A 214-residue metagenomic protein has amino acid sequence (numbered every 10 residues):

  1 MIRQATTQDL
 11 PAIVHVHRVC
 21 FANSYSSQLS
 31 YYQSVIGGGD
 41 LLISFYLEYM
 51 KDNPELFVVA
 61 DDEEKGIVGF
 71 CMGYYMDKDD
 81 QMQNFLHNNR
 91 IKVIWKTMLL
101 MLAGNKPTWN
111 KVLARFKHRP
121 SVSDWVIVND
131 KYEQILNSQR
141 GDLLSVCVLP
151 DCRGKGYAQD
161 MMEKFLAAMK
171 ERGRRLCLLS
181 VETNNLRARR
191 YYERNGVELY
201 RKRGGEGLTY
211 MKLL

Functional and structural regions predicted by a protein language model:
M1-H15, A22-S27, Y75: A short beta-loop-alpha structural element at the N-terminal edge of CoA-dependent acyl/N-acetyltransferase catalytic
A22-F45, H87, K92-V93, L99 (+1 more regions): Conserved GNAT-fold acetyl-CoA-binding loop/helix
S44-V59, D77-Q81, D142: A short helix-loop-beta-strand connector motif used in the catalytic cores of GNAT acetyltransferases and, in some
V59, G66-Y75, D130, D142-C147: Conserved beta-strand in the GNAT
A60, C152, G156-K164: Conserved acetyl-CoA pyrophosphate-binding loop and the N-cap/start of the following alpha-helix in GNAT-like
D79-R140: Conserved acyl-donor/pantetheine-binding loop and adjacent beta-alpha core of acyl/acetyltransferases and related
S123-K131, Q159-D160, T183-R201: Conserved active-site alpha-helix within GNAT-family acetyltransferase domains
Q139-G141, A168-E182: Conserved GNAT acetyl-CoA-binding A-motif
